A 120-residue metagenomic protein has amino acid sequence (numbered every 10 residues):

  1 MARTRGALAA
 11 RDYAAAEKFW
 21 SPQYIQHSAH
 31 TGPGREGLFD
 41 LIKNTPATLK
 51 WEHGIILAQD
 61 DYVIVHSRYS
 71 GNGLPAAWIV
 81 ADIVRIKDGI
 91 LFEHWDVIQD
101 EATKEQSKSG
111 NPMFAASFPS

Functional and structural regions predicted by a protein language model:
M1-S120: C-terminal and inter-domain tail/linker signature
